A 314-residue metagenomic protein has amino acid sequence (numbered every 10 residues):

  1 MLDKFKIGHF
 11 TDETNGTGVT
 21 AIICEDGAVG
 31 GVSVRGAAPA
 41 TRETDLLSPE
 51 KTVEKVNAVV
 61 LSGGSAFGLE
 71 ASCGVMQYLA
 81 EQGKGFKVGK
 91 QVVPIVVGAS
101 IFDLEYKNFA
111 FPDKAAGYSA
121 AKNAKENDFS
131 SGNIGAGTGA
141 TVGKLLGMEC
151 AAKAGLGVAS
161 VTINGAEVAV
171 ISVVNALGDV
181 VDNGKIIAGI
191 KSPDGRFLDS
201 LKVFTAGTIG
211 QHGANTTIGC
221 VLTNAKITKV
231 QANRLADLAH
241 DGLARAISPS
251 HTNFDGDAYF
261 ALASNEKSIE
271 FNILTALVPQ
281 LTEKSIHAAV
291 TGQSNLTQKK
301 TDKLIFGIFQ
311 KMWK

Functional and structural regions predicted by a protein language model:
M1-A66, E70, E81-K314: A structural signal for small-residue-enriched, beta-sheet-centric alpha/beta enzyme cores and oligomeric scaffold folds
G74-L79: Active-site-adjacent structural elements in enzyme catalytic domains
